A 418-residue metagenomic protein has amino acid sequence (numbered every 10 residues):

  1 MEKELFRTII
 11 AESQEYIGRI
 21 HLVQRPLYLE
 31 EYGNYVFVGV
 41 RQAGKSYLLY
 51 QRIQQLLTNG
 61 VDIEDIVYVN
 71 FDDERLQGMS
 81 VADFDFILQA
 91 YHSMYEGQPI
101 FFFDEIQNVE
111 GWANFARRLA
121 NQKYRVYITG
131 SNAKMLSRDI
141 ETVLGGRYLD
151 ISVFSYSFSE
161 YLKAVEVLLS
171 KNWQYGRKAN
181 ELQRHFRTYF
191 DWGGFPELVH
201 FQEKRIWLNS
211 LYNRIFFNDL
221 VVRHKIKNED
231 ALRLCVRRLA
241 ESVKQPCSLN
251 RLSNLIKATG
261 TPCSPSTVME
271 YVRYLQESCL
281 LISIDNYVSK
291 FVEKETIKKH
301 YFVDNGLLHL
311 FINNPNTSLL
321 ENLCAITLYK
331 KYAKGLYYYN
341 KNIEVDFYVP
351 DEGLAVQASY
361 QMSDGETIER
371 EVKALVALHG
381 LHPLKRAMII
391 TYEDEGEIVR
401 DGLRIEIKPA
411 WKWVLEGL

Functional and structural regions predicted by a protein language model:
E2-S13, D139-P246: Interdomain motor-coupling "hinge/lid" segment immediately C-terminal to the ATP-binding subdomain of NTP-driven enzymes
Q14-Y32: Pre-Walker A adenine-sensing motif
F37: Hydrophobic anchor at the beta1->P-loop junction of P-loop NTPases
K45-S46: Conserved lysine of the Walker
D65, H200-A355, Y360: Accessory nucleic acid-recognition modules appended to NTPase machines
V67-G97: Short glycine-rich substrate-engagement loop in P-loop NTPases that contacts/grips substrate
R125-S131, S152: Structural recognition of the conserved hydrophobic beta-strand(s) that form the central parallel beta-sheet of P-loop
E393-L418: Domain-level recognition of nuclease-like catalytic cores that cleave nucleotide substrates
